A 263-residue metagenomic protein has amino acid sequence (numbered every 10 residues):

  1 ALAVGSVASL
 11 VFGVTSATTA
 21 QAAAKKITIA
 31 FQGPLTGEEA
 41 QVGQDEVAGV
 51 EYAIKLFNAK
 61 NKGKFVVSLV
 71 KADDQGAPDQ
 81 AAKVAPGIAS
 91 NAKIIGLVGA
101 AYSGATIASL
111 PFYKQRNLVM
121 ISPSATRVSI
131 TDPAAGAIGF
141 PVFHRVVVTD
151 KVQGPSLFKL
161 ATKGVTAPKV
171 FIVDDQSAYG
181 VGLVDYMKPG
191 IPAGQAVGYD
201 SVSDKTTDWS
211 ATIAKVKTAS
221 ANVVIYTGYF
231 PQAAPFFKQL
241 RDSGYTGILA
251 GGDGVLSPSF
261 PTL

Functional and structural regions predicted by a protein language model:
A1-V4: Bacterial N-terminal signal peptides that target proteins for export
L10-K26: C-terminal region of N-terminal signal peptides and the immediate post-cleavage residues of exported proteins
K26, Q41-E46, L56, K60-P133 (+1 more regions): Beta-alpha junction/loop-to-helix N-cap segments that form part of ligand/metal-binding clefts
T28-Q32, S68-A72, I95-A100, V119-S124 (+6 more regions): Structural recognition of the beta-strand scaffold that forms the well-ordered cores of secreted hydrolase catalytic
Q32, E38, G49-K60, A72 (+10 more regions): Structured segments of extracytoplasmic/periplasmic soluble domains in secreted or envelope-associated proteins
E38-A48, A178-V181: Glycine- and acidic-residue-enriched helix-capping/strand-helix junction motifs
Q80-K83, R127-S129, G139-G244, T262: Extracellular/periplasmic Venus flytrap/periplasmic-binding protein
V255-L263: Pocket-lining segment of extracytoplasmic ligand-binding domains
